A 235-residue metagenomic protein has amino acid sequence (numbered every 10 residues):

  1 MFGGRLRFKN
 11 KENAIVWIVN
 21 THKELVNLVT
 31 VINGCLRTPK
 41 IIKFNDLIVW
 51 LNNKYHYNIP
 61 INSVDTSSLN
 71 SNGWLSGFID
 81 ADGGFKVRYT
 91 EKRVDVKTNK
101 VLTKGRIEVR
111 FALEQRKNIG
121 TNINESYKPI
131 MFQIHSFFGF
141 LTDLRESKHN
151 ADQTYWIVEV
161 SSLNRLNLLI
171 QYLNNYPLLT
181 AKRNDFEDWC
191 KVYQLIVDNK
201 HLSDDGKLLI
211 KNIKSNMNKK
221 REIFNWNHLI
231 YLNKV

Functional and structural regions predicted by a protein language model:
M1-V235: Internal intein/HINT superfamily modules and their associated LAGLIDADG
